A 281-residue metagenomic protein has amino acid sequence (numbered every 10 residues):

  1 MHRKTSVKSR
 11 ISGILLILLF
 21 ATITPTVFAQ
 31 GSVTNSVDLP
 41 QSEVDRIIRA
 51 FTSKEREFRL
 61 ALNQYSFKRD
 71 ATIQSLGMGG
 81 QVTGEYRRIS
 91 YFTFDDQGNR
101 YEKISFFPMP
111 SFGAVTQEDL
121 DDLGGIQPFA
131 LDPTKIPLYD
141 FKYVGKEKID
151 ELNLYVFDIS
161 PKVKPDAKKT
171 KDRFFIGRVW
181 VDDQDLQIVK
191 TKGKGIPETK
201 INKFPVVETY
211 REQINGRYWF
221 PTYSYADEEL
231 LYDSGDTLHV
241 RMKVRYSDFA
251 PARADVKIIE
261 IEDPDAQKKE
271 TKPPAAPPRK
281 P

Functional and structural regions predicted by a protein language model:
H2-L15: Bacterial N-terminal signal peptides that target proteins for export
K4, A21-P25, E270: Intrinsically disordered/low-complexity terminal segments and short unstructured peptides
S12-T26: Bacterial N-terminal signal peptides
Q30-I176, D183-K190, K194-P205, Q213-P221 (+1 more regions): Structured extracytoplasmic
